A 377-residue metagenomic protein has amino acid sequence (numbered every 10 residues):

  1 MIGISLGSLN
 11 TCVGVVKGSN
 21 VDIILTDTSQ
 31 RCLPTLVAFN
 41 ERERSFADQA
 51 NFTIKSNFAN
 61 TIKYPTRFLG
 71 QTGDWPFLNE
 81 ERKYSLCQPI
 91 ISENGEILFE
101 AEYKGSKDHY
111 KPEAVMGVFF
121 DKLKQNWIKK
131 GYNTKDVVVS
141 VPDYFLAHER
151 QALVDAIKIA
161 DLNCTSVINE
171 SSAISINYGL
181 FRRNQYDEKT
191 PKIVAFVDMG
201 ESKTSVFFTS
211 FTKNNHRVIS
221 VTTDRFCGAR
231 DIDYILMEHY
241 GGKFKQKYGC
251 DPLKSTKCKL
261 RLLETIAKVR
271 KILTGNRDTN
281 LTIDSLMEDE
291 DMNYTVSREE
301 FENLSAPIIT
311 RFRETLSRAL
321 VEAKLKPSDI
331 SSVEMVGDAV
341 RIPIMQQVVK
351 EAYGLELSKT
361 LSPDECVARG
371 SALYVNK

Functional and structural regions predicted by a protein language model:
M1-E80, Q88-S92, K104-A114, V118 (+1 more regions): Oxyanion-binding/catalytic loops of NTP- or PPi-dependent enzymes
N94-E96: Glycine-rich phosphate/pyrophosphate-binding loop and adjacent beta-alpha nucleotide/cofactor-binding cores
